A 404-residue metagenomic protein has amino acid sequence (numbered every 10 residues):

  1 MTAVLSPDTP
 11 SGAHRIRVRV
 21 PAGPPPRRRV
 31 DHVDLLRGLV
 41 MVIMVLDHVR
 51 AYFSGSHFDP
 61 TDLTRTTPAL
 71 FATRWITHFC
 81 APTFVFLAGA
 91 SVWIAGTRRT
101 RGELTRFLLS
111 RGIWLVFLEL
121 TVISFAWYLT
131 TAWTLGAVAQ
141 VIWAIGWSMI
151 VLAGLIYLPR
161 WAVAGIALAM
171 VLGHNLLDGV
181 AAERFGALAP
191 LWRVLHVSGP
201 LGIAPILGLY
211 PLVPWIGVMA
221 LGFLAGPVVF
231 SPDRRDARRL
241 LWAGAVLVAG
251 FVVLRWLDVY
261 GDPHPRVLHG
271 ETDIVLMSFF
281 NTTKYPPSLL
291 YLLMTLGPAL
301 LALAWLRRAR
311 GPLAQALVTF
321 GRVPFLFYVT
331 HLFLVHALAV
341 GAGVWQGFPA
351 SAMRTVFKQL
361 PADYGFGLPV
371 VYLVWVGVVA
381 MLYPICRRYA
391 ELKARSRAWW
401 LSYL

Functional and structural regions predicted by a protein language model:
T2-L404: Alpha-helical transmembrane segments and their immediate juxtamembrane cytosolic regions
